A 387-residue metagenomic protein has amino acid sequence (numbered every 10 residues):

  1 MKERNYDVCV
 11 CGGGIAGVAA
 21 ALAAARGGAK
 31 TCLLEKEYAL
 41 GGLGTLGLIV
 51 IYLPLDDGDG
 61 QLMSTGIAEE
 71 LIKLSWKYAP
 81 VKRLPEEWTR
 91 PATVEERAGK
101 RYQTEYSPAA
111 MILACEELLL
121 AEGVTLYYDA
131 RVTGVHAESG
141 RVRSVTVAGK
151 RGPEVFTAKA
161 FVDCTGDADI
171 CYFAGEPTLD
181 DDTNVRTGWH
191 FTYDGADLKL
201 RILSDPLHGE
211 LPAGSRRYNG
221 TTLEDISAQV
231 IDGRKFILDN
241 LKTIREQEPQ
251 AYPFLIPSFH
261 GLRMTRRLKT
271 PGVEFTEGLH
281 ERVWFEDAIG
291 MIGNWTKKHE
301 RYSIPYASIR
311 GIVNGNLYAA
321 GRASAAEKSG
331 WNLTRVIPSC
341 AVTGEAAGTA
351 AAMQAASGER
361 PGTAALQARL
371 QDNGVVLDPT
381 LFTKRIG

Functional and structural regions predicted by a protein language model:
E3-G14: Beta1/beta-strand and adjacent pyrophosphate-binding region of the FAD-binding site in flavoprotein oxidoreductases
N5-D7, A29-K30, K159: Residues that mark the start of a beta-strand
C9-C11, A20, A25, G140: Membrane-embedded transmembrane-helix bundle of lipid-linked glycan/lipid transferases
G17: N-terminal Rossmann-fold NAD(P) dinucleotide-binding loop
A23, A29-K30, E35-G134, L179 (+1 more regions): Conserved N-terminal/central alpha/beta ligand/cofactor-binding core
L43-T45, I67-L71, E86, R97 (+5 more regions): Flavin (FAD/FMN)-binding glycine-rich loop and adjacent Rossmann-like elements that form
S139-V145: Short, hydrophobic/aromatic-rich segments at coil-to-beta transitions
